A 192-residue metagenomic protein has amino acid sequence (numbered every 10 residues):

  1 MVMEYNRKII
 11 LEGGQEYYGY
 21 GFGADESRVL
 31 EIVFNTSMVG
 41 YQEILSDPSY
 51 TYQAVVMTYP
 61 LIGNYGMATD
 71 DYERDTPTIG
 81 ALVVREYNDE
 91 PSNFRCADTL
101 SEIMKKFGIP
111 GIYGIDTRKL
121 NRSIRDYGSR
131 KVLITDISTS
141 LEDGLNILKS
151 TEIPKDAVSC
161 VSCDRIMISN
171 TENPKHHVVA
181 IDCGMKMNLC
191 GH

Functional and structural regions predicted by a protein language model:
V2-H192: RNA-binding accessory domains that recognize and position tRNA/RNA substrates
